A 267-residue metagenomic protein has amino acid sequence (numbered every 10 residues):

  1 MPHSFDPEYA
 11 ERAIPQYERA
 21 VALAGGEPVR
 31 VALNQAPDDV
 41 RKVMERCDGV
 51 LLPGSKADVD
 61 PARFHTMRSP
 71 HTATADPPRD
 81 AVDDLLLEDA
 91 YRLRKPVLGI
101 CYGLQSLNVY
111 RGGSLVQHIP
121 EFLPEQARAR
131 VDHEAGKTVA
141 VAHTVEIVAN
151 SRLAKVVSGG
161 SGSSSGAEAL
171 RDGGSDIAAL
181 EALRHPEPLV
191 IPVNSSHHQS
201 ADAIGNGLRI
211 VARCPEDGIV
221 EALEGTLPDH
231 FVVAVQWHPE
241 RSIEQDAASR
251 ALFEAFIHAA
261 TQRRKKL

Functional and structural regions predicted by a protein language model:
M1-L98, N108-V116, P120-P192, H198 (+2 more regions): N-terminal beta1-alpha1 cap of cysteine-dependent amidohydrolase-like domains
L104-S106: Hydrophobic, aromatic-enriched interface-forming segments
V233-W237: Active-site-proximal beta-strand elements of phosphoester/diester hydrolases
